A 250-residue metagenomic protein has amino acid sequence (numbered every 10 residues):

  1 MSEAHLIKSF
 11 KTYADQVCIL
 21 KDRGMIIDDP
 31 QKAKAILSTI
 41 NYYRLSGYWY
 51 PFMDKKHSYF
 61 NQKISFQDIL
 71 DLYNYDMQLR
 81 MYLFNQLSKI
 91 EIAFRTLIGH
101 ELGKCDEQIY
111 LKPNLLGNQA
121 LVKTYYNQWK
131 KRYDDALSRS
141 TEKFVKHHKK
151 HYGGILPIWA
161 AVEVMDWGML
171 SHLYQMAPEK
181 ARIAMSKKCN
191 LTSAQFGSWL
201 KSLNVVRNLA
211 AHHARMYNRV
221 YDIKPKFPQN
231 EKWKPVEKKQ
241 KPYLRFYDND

Functional and structural regions predicted by a protein language model:
S2-D250: Long, contiguous internal "core" modules enriched in hydrophobic/ aromatic residues
